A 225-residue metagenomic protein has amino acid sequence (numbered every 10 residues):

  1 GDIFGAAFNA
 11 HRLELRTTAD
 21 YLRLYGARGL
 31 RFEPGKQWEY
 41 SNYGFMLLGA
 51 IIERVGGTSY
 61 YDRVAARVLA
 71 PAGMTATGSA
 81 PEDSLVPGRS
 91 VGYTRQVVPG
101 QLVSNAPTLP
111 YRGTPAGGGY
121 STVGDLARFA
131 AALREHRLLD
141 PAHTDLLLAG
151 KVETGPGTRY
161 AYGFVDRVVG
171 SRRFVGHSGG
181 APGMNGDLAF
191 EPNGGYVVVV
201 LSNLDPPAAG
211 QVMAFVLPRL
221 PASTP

Functional and structural regions predicted by a protein language model:
G1-P182: Short, surface-exposed loop or secondary-structure junction motifs that flank catalytic or metal-binding residues
G113, G183-N185, P206-A209: A short local loop/turn or secondary-structure capping micro-motif enriched for an aromatic residue
G176-H177, G186-L204: Short, well-ordered beta-strand elements
N203-P225: Short, gly/Ser/Thr-rich active-site loops of penicillin-recognizing serine hydrolases
